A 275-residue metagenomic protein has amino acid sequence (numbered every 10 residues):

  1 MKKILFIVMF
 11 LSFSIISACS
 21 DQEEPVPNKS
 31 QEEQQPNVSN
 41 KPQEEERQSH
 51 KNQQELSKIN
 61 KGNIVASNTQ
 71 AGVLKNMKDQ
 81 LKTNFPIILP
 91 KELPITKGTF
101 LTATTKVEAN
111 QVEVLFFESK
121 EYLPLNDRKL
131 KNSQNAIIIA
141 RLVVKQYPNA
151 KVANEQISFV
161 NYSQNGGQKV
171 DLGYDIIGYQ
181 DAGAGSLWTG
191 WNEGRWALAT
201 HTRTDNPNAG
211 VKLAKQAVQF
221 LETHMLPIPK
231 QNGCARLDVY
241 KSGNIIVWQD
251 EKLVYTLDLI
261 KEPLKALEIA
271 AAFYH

Functional and structural regions predicted by a protein language model:
M1-I4: Positively charged n-region of N-terminal signal peptides that target proteins for export
F6-F13: Hydrophobic helical h-region of N-terminal Sec-dependent signal peptides in bacterial secretory/periplasmic proteins
I15-A18: C-terminal motif of bacterial Sec signal peptides marking the signal peptidase cleavage site
S20-R47: Short, low-complexity, disordered segments immediately C-terminal to signal peptides in bacterial exported proteins
E46-I245: Short, solvent-exposed recognition patches
I246-K252: Short aromatic-glycine-(Arg/Gly/Cys) micro-motifs in beta-strand/loop hairpins
Y255-L264: Short, exposed beta-strand-loop hairpins at the edges of beta-sheets in extracellular/periplasmic proteins
Y274-H275: Short, solvent-exposed mixed-charge patches
